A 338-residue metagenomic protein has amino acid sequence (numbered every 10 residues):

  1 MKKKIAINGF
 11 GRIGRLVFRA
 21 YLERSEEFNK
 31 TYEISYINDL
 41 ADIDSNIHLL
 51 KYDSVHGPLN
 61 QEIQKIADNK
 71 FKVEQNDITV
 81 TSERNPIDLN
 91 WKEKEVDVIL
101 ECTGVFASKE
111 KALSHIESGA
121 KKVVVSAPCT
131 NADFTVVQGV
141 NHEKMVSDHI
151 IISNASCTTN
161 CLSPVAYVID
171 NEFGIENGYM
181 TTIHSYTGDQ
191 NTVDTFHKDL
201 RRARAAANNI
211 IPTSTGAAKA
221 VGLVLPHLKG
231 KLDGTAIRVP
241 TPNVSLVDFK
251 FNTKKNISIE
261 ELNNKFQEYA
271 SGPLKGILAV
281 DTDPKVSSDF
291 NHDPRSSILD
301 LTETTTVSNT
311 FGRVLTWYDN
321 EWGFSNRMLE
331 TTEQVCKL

Functional and structural regions predicted by a protein language model:
M1-A203, E330: N-terminal Rossmann-like NAD(P) cofactor-binding subdomain of oxidoreductases, focused on the glycine-rich
K2, N8, R12-R19, P58 (+1 more regions): Active-site-lining helix/loop region of Rossmann-like oxidoreductase modules
Y32, I150, K219, V244-V247 (+1 more regions): Residues at beta-strand starts and edge strands
F71, V136-Q138, I151, V193 (+5 more regions): Short clusters of hydrophobic/aromatic residues that line enzyme substrate/ligand-binding pockets
I78-V80, L232, V314: Generic structural signal for residues in well-ordered beta-strands
K92, P240, T304-V307: Short glycine/proline-enriched loop/turn "hinge" motifs that connect secondary-structure elements and lie
A155-S156, I210-P212, Y318: Hydrophobic alpha-helical scaffolding
G234, L246-L338: C-terminal active-site/capping subdomain that shapes the small-molecule cofactor and substrate pocket of enzyme
